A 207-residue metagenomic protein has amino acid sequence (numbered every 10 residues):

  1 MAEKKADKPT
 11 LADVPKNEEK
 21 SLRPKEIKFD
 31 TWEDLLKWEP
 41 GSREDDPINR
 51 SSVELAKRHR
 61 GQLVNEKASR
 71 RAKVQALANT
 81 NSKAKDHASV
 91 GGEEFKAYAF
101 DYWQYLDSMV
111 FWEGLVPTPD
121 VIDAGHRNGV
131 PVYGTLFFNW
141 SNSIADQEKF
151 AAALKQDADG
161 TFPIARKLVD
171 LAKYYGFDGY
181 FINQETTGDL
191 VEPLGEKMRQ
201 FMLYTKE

Functional and structural regions predicted by a protein language model:
M1-A2, E207: Short intrinsically disordered, low-complexity coil segments enriched in acidic
A2-G92, A99: N-terminal module-boundary/linker segments of secreted carbohydrate-active enzymes
K67-E207: Chitinase-like catalytic core of GlcNAc-active glycosidases
